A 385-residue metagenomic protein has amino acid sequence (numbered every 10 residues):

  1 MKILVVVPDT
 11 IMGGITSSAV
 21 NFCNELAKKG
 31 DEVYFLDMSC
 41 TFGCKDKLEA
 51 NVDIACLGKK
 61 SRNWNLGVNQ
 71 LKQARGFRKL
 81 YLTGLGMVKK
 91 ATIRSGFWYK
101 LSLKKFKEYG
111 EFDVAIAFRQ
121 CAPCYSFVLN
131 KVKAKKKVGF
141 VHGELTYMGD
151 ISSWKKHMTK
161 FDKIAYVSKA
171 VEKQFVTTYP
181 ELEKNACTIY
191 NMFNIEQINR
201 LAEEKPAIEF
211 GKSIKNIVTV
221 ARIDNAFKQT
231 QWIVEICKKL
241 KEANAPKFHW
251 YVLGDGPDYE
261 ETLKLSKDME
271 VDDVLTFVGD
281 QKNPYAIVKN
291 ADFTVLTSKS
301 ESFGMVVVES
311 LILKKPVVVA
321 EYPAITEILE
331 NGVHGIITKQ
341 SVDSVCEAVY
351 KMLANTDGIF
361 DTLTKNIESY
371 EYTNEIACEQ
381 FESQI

Functional and structural regions predicted by a protein language model:
G14, Q340, D357-I385: A charged, aromatic-enriched C-terminal amphipathic alpha-helix characteristic of glycosyltransferases across folds
T16-N21, K215-V218, R222-K239, P257-E260: A conserved mid-protein helix/loop that constitutes part of the nucleotide-sugar donor-binding site
Y125, D162-A186: A short, active-site helix/loop in glycosyltransferases that binds the activated sugar's phosphate group
G149-D150, V176, C187, M192-S213: Acidic anion/phosphate-binding donor-loop and adjacent secondary structure in glycosyltransferase catalytic cores
L263-G279: Nucleotide-activated donor-binding/catalytic signature segment of Leloir-type glycosyltransferases, i.e., the conserved
D280, K299: Aromatic "clamp/platform" in nucleotide-sugar-dependent glycosyltransferases that forms part of the donor/acceptor
P316-V319: Short hydrophobic beta-strand element within catalytic cores of glycosyltransferases and related nucleotide-activated
N331-G332, I336-D343, K351-D357: Conserved acidic donor-binding segment of nucleotide-sugar-dependent glycosyltransferases
